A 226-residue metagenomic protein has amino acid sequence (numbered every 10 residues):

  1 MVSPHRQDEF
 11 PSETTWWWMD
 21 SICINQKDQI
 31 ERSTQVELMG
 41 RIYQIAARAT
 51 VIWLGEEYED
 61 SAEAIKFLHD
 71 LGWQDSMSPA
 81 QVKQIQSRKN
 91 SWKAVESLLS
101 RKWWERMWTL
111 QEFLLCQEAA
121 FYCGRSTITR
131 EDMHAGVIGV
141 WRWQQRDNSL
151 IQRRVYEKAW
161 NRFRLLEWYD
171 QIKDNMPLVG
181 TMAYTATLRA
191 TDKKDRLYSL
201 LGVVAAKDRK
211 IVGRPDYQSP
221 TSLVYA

Functional and structural regions predicted by a protein language model:
M1-E13, Q26-P215, L223: Metal-ion-coordinating, acidic/His-rich active-site neighborhoods of enzymes acting on phosphate-containing substrates
W16: Hydrophobic "anchor" residues on beta-strands that sit immediately upstream of conserved functional sites
M19, I24-Q26: A conserved hydrophobic secondary-structure block that centers on an alpha-helix together with its immediately flanking
